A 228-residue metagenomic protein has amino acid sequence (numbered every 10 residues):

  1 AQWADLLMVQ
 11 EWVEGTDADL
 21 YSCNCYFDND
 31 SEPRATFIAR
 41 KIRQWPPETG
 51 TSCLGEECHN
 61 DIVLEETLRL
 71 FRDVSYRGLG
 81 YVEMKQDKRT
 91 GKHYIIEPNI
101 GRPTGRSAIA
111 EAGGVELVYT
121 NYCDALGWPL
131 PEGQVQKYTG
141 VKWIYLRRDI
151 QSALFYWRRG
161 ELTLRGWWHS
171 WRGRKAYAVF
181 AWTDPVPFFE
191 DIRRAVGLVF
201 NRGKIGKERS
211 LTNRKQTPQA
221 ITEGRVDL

Functional and structural regions predicted by a protein language model:
A1-P46, C58-E65, K85-Q86, H93-Y94: Phosphate-binding site of ATP-dependent enzymes
D5, R77-G78, P129-E132: Short, structured loop/turn "capping" segments at alpha-beta junctions
I42-L54, N99-V115: Glycine-rich phosphate/pyrophosphate-binding beta-alpha loops
C53-V74: A conserved active-site cap/scaffold subdomain adjacent to cofactor or substrate pockets
R72-S107: Conserved metal-phosphate-binding beta-hairpin within the catalytic cores of diverse ATP-dependent phosphoryl-transfer
A112-Y119, C123-A125: Glycine-enriched catalytic-core subsegment of oxygenase/oxidase enzymes
C123-L228: Peripheral (often C-terminal) accessory segments that flank ATP-dependent C-N-forming ligase machineries
